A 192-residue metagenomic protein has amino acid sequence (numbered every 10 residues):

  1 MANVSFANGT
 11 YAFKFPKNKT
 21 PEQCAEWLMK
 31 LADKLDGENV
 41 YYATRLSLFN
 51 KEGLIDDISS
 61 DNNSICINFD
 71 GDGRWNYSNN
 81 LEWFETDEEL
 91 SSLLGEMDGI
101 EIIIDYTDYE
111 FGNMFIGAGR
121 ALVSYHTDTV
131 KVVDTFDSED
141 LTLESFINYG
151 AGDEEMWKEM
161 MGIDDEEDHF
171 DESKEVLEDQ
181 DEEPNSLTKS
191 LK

Functional and structural regions predicted by a protein language model:
M1-D36, K189-K192: Short, extreme N-terminal segment that most often corresponds to the first beta-strand
N3, P21, L28, N39 (+3 more regions): Generic signature of intrinsically disordered, low-complexity, basic-rich segments and short cationic peptides
N3-N8, A43-R45, R120: Edge beta-strand at a domain terminus
A12, P16-N18, E22-E26, N39-Y42 (+2 more regions): Generic local-structure boundary detector
M29-V40, L94-E101: A common structural junction motif
R45-T188: Charged interaction segments
